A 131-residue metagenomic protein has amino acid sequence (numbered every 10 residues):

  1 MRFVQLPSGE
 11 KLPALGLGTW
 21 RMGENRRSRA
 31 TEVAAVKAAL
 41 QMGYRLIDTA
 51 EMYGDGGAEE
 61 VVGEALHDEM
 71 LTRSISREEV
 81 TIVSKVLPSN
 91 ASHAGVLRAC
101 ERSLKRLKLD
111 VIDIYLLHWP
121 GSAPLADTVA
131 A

Functional and structural regions predicted by a protein language model:
M1-V80: N-terminal binding-site loop/beta-alpha segment at the start of enzyme catalytic domains that lines or forms
W20-M22, A50-M52, K85-S89, L117-P120: Active-site beta-loop-alpha junctions enriched in small/polar residues
Q41, P88-A131: Glycine/proline-rich, positively charged, aromatic-decorated active-site loop/lid region on the catalytic face
E78-I82, I112-I114: Residue-level recognition of the N-termini of beta-strands and the immediately preceding loop/turn
